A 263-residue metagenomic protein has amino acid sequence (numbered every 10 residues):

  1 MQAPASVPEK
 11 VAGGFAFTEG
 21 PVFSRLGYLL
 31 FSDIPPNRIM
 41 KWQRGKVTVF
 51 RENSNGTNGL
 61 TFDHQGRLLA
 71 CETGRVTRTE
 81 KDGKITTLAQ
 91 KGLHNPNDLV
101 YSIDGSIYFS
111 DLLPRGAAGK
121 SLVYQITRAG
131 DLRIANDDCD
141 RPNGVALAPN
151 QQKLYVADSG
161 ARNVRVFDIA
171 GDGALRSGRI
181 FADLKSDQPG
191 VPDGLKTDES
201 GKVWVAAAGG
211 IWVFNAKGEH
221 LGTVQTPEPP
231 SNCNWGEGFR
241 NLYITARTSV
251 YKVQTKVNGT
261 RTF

Functional and structural regions predicted by a protein language model:
M1-A16, R44, R51, G178-I180: A short helix->beta-strand "capping" segment at the edge of beta-propeller domains
M1-E9, L26, P36, D111 (+3 more regions): Blade/loop signatures of beta-propeller domains
V7, G13-Y28, N53-R75, G92-V123 (+4 more regions): Beta-rich, blade/repeat-based domains predominating in secreted/periplasmic proteins but also intracellular
L26-R51: Beta-propeller domains
P35, G74, L113, G160 (+4 more regions): Residue-level signature of beta-propeller blades and closely related beta-rich strand-turn architectures in secreted
R38-M40, R75-T77, S121-Y124, N163-R165 (+2 more regions): A short loop-to-beta-strand structural motif that recurs across blades of beta-propeller domains
F167-A174, T255-R261: Short loop/turn segments immediately following beta-strands, especially the blade-tip and inter-blade linker loops
A207-F263: C-terminal closing repeat unit and adjoining cap/tail of repeat-based domains
